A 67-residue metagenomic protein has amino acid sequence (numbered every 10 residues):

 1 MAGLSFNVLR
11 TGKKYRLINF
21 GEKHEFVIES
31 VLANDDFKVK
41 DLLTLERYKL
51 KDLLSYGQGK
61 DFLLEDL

Functional and structural regions predicted by a protein language model:
M1-T11: Mixed-charge, Lys/Arg-rich low-complexity intrinsically disordered regions
F20-K23, L43-L45: Glycine-centered tight beta-turn/hairpin loop motif at sheet-sheet or coil-to-beta transitions
H24-V31: Short beta-strand-centered aromatic/proline hotspots
F37-D41: SH3/SH3-like beta-barrel fold
L45-L67: Intrinsically disordered, low-complexity, charged/polar segments
